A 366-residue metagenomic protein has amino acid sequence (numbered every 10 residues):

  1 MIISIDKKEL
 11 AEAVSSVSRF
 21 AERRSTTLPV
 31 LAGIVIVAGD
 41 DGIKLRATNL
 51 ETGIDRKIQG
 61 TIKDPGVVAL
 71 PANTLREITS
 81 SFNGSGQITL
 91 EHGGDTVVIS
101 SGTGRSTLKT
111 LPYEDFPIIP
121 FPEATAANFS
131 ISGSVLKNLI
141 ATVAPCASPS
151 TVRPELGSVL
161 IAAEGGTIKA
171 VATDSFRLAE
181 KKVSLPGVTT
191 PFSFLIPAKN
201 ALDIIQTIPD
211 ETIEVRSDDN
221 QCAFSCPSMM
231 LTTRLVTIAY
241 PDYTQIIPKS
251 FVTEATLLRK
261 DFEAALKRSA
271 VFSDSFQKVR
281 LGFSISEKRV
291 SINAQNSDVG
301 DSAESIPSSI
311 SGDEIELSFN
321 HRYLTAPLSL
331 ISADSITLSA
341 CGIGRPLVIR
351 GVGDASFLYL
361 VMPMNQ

Functional and structural regions predicted by a protein language model:
M1-Q366: Structural preference for solvent-exposed beta-strand-turn elements and adjacent flexible terminal/loop segments within
